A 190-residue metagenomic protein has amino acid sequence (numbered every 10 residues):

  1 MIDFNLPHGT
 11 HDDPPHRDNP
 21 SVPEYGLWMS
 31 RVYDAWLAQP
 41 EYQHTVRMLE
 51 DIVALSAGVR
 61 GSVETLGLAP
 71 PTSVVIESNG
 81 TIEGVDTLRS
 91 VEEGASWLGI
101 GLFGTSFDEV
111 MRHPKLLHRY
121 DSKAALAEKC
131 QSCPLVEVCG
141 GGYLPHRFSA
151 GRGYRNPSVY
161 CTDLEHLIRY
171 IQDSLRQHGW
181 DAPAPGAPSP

Functional and structural regions predicted by a protein language model:
M1-I82, T87-L102: Radical SAM enzyme [4Fe-4S]-AdoMet core and its adjacent flexible, acidic and glycine-rich loops/tails across
E92-P190: Flexible mid-to-C-terminal extensions adjoining Fe-S/redox cofactors in radical SAM and related proteins
